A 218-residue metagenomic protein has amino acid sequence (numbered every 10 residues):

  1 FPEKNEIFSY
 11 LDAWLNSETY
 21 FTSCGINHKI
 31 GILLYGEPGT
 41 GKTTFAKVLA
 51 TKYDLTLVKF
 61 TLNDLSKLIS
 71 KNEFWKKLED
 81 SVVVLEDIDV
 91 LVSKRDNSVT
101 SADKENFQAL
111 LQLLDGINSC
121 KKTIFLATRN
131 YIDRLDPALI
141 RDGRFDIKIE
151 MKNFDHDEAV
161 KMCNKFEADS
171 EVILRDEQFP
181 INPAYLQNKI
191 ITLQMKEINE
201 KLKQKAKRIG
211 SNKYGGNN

Functional and structural regions predicted by a protein language model:
F1-I30: Pre-Walker A (pre-P-loop) alpha-helix and adjacent loop at the N terminus of AAA/AAA+ ATPase modules, a conserved
E3, K67, D103-N106, Y131 (+4 more regions): Helical mechanochemical/support elements of P-loop NTPase systems and associated helical scaffolds
I7, L33, E86: Conserved hydrophobic/aromatic pocket- or pore-lining residues that grip, position, or stack substrates in active sites
I26-F60, E73-K76: Walker A/P-loop
N27-H28, K77-S81, K104, S119-K122: Short loop/turn elements that form and flank the Walker-type P-loop nucleotide-binding site in RecA-like NTPase cores
T51-L85, V90-S93: AAA+/P-loop NTPase substrate/partner-engagement loops
D89-R141, D146-I147, K152: Conserved catalytic/switch belt of AAA+ P-loop NTPases
A138, G143, I147-N218: C-terminal alpha-helical "lid" subdomain
